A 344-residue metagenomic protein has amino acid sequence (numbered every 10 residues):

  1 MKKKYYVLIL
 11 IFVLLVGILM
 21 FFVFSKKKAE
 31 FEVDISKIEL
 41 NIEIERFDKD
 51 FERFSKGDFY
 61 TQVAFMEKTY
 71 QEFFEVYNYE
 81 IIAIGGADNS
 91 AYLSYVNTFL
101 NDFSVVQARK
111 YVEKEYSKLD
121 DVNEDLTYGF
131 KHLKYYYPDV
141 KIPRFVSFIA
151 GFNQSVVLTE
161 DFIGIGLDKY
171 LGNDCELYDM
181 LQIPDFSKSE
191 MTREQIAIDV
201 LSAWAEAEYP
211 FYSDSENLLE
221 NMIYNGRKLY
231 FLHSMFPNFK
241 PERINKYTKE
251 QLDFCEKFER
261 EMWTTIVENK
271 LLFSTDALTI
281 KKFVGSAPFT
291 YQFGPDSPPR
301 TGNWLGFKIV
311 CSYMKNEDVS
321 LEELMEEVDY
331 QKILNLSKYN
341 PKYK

Functional and structural regions predicted by a protein language model:
M1-Y5: Positively charged n-region of N-terminal signal peptides that target proteins for export
L8-F21: Hydrophobic membrane-insertion alpha-helices, especially the h-region of bacterial N-terminal signal peptides
F21-N97: N-terminal mature-domain "stem" immediately C-terminal to a signal peptide or N-terminal signal-anchor/transmembrane
N41-I44, T127-F130, K228, L232 (+2 more regions): Extracytoplasmic/secreted envelope proteins and their assembly/folding machinery, especially bacterial periplasmic
F51, S55, Y116, K134-K141 (+7 more regions): Sec/Tat-exported extracytoplasmic proteins
L93-L252, E322, E326-D329: Acidic/His-rich structured neighborhood in mature extracellular/periplasmic domains
L229-F289: Acidic/His/Gly-enriched intrinsically disordered linker/tail segments that often contain short helix/coil "MoRF-like"
S274-K344: C-terminal soluble interaction/assembly domains
